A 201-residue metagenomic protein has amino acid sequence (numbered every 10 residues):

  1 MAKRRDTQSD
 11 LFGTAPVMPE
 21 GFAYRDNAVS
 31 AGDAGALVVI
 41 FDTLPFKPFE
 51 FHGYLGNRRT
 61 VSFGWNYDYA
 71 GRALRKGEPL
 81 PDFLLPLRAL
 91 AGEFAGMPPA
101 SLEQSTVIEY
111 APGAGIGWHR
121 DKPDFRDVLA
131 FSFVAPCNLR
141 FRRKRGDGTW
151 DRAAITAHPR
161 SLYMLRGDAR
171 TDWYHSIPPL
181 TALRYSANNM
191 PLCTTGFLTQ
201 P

Functional and structural regions predicted by a protein language model:
M1-P201: Non-heme Fe(II) oxygenase metal-center motifs and adjacent flexible, charged/small-residue loops
